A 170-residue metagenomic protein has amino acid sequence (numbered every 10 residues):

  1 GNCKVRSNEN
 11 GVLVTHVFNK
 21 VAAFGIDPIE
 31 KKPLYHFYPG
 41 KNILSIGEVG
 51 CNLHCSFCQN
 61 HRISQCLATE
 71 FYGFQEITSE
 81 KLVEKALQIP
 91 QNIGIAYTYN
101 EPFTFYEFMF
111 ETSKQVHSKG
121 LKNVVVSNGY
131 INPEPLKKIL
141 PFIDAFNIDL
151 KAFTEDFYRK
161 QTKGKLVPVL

Functional and structural regions predicted by a protein language model:
G1-N8: Cys/His-rich short segments
N8-F146: Conserved Radical SAM active-site core
Q59, Q161-T162: Short, flexible helix/strand-to-coil boundary loops that buttress conserved ligand/catalytic motifs in alpha/beta
C66-L67, T154-R159: A short acidic, helix-capping loop that chelates divalent metal ions and anchors anionic groups
P135-K137, Y158-Q161: Short, well-ordered secondary-structure micro-motifs
K151: Cell-envelope and extracellular/periplasmic
T162-L170: Glycine-rich S-adenosyl-L-methionine
